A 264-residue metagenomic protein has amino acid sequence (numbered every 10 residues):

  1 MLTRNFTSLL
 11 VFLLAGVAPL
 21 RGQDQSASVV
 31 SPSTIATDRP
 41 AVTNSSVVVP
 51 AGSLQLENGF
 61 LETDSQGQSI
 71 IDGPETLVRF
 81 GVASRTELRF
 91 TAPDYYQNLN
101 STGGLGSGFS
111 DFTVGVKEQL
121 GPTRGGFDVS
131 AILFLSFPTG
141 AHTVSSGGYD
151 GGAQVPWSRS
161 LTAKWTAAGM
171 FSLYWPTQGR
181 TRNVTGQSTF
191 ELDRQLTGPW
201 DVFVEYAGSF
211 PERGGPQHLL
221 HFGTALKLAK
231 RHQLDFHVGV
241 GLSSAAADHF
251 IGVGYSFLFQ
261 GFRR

Functional and structural regions predicted by a protein language model:
M1-N5: Positively charged n-region of N-terminal signal peptides that target proteins for export
T7-V17: Bacterial N-terminal signal peptides
A18-G22: Sec/Tat signal peptide C-region and signal peptidase I cleavage site
Q23-R264: Transmembrane beta-barrel domains of Gram-negative outer membranes and organellar outer membranes
